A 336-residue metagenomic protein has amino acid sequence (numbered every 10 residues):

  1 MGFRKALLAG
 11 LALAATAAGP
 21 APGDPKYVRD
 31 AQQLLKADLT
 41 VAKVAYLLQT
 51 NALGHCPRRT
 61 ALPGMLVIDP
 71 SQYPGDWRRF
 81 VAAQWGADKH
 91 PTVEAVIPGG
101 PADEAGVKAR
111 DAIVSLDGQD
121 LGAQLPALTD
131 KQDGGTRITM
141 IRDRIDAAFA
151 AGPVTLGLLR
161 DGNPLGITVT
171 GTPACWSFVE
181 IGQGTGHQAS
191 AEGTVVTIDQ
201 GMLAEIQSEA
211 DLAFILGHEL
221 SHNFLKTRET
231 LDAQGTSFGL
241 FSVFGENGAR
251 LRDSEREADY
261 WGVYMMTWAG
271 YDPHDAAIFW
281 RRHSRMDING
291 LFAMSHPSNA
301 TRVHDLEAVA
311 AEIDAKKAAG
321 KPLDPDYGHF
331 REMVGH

Functional and structural regions predicted by a protein language model:
M1-L8: Bacterial N-terminal signal peptides that target proteins for export
G10-L11, A308: A periodicity- and composition-biased signal for non-globular, repetitive helical segments
L11-G19: Hydrophobic h-region of N-terminal signal peptides that target proteins for export in Gram-negative bacteria
G19-H336: A Zn2+-metalloprotease active-site environment signal
